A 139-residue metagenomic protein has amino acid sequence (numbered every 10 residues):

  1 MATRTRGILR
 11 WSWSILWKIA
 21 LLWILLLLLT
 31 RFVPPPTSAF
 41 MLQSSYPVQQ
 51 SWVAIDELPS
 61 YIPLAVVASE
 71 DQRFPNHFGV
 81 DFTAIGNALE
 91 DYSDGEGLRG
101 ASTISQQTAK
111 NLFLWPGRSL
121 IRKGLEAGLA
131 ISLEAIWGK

Functional and structural regions predicted by a protein language model:
A2-K139: Juxtamembrane regions of bacterial inner-membrane/periplasmic proteins, predominantly the peptidoglycan biogenesis
